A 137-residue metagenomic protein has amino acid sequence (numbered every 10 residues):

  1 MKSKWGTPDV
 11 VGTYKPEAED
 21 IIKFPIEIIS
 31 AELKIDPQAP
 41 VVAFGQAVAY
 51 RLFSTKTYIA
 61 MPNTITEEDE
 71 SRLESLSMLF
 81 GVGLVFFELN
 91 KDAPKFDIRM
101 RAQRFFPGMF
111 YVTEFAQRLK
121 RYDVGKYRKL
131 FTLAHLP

Functional and structural regions predicted by a protein language model:
M1, A18-I21, A47: Short, flexible, glycine/charge-rich loop motifs used to bind or transfer phosphoryl groups or to couple energy/partner
M1-D9, Y14-P16, P137: Acidic-basic catalytic patches of nuclease active cores, encompassing PD-(D/E)XK and other metal-cofactor nuclease
G6, E27-A31, T55, M78: A generic structural signal for short beta-strands and their flanking turns/coil linkers
V10-D20, I26-D36: Conserved catalytic cores of phosphodiester-cleaving nucleases, focusing on short active-site segments
E19, M78-P137: Non-catalytic C-terminal interaction segments of nucleic acid-processing enzymes
K23-F24, L52: Flexible, charged surface loops at secondary-structure boundaries
P37-P40, F53-D92: Nucleic-acid nuclease catalytic cores
F44-Y50: Histidine-anchored nucleotide/phosphate-binding helix
